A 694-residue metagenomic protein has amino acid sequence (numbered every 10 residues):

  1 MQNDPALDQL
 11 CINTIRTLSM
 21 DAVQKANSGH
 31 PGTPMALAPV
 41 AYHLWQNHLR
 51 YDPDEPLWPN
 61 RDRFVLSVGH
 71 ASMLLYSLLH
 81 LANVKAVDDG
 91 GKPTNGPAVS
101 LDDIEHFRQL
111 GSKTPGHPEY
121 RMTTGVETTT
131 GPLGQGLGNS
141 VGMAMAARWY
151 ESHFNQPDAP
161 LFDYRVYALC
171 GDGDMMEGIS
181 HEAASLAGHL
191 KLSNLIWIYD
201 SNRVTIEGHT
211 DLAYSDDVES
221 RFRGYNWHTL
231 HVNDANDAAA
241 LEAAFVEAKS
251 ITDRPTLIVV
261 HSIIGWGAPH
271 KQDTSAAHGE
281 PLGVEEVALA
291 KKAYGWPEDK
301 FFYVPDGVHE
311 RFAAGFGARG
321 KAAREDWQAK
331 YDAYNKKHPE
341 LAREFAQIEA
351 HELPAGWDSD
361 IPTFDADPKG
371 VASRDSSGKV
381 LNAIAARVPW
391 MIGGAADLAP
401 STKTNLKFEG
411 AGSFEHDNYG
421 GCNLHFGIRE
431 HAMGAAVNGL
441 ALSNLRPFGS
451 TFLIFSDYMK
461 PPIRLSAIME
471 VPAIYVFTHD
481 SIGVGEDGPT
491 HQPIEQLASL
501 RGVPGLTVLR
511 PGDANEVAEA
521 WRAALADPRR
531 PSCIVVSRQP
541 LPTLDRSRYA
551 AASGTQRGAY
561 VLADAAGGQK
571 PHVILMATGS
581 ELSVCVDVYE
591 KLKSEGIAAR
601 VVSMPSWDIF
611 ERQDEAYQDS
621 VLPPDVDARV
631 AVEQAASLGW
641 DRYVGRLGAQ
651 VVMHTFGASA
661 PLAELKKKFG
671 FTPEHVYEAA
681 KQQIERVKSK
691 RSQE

Functional and structural regions predicted by a protein language model:
N3-T17, L49-Y51, A98-M122, P400-E415 (+1 more regions): Acidic-glycine-rich active-site phosphate/pyrophosphate-binding loop
P5, A22-P31, P59-V68, M122-G134 (+2 more regions): A short glycine/serine-rich beta->alpha loop
T14-S28, D200-N202: N-terminal capping segment at the start of a domain
L18-V23, P53-R61, P115-T129, L161-Y167 (+3 more regions): Glycine/charged-rich beta-loop-alpha catalytic/anionic-binding loops adjacent to active sites
L37-H189, N405, L440: Cofactor-binding active-site loop characterized by glycine-rich and histidine/acidic residues
V65-S67, N194-S201, V476-F477: Short internal beta-strands
S100, H106-T129, M145, W149-D163 (+5 more regions): Thiamine diphosphate
E325, A329-P472, A550-D564, G568-G579 (+2 more regions): Non-catalytic terminal/interface segments that mediate subunit docking, oligomerization, and allosteric communication
